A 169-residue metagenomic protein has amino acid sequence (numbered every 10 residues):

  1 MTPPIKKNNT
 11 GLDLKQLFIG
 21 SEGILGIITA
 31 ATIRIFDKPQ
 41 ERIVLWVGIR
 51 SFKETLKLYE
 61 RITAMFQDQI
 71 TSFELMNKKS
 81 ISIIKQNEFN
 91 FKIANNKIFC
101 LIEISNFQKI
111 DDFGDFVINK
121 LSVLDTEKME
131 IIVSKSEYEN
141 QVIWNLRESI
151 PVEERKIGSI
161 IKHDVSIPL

Functional and structural regions predicted by a protein language model:
M1-E74: FAD-binding subdomain of flavoenzyme oxidoreductases
D37, W46-L169: C-terminal substrate-recognition/cap domain of FAD-linked oxidoreductases
